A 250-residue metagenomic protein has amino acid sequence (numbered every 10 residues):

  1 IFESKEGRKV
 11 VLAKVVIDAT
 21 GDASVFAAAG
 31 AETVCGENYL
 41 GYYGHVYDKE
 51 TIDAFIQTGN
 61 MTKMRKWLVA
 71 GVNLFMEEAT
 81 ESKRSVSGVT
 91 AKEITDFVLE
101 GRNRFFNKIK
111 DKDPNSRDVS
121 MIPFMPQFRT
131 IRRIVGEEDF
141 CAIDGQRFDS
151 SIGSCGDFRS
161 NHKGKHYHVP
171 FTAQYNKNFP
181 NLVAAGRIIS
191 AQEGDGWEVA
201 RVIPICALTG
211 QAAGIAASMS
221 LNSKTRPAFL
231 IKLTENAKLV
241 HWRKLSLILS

Functional and structural regions predicted by a protein language model:
E3-V15, A19-S250: Flavin (FAD/FMN)-binding glycine-rich loop and adjacent Rossmann-like elements that form
